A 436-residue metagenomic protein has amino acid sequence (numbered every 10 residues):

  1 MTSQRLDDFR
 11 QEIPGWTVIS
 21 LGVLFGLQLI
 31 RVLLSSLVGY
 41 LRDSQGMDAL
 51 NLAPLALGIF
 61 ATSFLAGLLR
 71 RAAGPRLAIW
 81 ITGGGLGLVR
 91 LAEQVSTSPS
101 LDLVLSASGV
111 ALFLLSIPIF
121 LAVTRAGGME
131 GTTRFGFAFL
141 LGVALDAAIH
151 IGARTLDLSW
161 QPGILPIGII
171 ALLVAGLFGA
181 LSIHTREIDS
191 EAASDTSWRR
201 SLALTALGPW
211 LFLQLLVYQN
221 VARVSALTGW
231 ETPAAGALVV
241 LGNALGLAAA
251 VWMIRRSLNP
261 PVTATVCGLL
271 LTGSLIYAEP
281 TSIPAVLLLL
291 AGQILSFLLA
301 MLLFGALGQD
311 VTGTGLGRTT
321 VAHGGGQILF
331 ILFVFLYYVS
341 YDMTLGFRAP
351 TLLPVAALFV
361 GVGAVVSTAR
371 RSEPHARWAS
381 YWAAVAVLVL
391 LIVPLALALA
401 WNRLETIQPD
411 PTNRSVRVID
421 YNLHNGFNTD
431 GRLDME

Functional and structural regions predicted by a protein language model:
M1-M301: Membrane-anchoring hydrophobic segments
G39, R223, V362, V366-P374 (+1 more regions): Compositional signal for N-terminal targeting/processing segments
G131-T132, D195-R200, L258-T263, T314-H323 (+2 more regions): Membrane-interfacial entry segments at the cytosolic side of transmembrane helices
L181-S182, V251-S257, F304-G317, Y341-G346 (+1 more regions): Extended repeat-based interaction scaffolds and adjacent low-complexity, acidic/S/T/P-biased segments that form broad
N259-T272, L287-L288, D310-I328, L332: Intrinsically disordered, low-complexity, charge-biased terminal/linker regions in eukaryotic proteins
L290-L299, G315-S372: Membrane-embedded alpha-helical segments of integral membrane proteins
P374-T412: Internal/C-terminal transmembrane anchor helices
S415-M435: Acidic/histidine-rich helix-loop elements that form or flank divalent-metal/phosphate-binding sites at the catalytic
